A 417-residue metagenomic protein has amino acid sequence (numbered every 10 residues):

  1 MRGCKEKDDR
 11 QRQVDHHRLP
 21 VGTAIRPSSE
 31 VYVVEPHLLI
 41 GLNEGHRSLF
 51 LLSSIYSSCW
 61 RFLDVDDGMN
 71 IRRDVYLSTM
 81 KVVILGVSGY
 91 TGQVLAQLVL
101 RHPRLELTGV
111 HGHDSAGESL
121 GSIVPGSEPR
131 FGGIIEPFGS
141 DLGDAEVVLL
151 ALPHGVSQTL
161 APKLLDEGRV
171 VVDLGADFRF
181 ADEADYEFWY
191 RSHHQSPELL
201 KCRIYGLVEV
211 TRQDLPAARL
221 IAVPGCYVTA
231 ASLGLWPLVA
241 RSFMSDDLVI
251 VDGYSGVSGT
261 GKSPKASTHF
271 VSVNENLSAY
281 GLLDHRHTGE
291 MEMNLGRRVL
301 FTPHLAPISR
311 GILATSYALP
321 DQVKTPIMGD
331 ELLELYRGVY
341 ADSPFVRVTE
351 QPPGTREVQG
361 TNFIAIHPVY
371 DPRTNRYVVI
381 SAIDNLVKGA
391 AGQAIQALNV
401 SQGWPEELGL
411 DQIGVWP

Functional and structural regions predicted by a protein language model:
R2-L19: Intrinsically disordered, low-complexity, charge-rich segments with an acidic bias
L19-V33: Short, composition-biased linear "edge" segments at structural boundaries
E30-T79: Short, intrinsically disordered or compositionally biased N-terminal tails of bacterial proteins
W60, N70-V273, S278-Y280, V369-R373 (+2 more regions): N-terminal Rossmann-like NAD(P) cofactor-binding subdomain of oxidoreductases, focused on the glycine-rich
Y90, C202, C226-L233, L282-E290 (+5 more regions): Conserved active-site and cofactor/substrate-binding residues in soluble primary-metabolism enzymes
V94, L98, L233-P237, E290-N294 (+3 more regions): Alpha-helical scaffold segments in soluble metabolic enzymes
S267-Q359: Contiguous C-terminal substrate-recognition/catalytic subdomains in enzyme active sites
Y317-P417: C-terminal active-site/capping subdomain that shapes the small-molecule cofactor and substrate pocket of enzyme
